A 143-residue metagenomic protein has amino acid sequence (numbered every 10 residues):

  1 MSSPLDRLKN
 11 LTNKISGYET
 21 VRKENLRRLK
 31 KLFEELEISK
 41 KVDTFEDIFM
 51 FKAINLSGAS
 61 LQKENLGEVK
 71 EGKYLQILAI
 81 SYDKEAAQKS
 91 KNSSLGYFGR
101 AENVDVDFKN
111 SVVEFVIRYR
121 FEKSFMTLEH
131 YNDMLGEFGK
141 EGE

Functional and structural regions predicted by a protein language model:
M1-E143: Conserved glycine(s) in the ABC-transporter nucleotide-binding domain "signature"
